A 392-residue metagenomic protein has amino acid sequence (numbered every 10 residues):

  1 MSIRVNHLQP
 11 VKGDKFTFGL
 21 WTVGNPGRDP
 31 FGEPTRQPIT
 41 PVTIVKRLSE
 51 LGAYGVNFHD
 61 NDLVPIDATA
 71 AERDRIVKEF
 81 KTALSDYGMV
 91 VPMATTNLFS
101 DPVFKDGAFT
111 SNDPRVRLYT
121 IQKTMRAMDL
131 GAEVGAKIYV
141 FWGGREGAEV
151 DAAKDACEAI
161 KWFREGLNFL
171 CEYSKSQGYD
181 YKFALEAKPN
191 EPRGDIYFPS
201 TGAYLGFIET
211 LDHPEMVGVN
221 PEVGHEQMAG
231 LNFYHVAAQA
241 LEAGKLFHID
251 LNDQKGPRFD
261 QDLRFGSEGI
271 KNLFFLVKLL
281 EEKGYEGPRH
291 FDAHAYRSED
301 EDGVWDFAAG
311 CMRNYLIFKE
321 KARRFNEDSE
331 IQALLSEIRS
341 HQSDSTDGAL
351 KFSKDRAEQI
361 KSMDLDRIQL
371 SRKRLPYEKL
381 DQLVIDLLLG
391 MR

Functional and structural regions predicted by a protein language model:
S2-Y54, P65, R75-K78, S85 (+4 more regions): Histidine-acidic metal/acid-base catalytic patches
T22-G24, E50-K161: Structural motif corresponding to the early beta-alpha repeats
R117, K123, K188, N220 (+1 more regions): Functionally constrained cores in energy, signaling, and assembly domains
V140-R145, F183-P189: Short, structured patches in soluble enzyme cores that scaffold and shape functional sites
